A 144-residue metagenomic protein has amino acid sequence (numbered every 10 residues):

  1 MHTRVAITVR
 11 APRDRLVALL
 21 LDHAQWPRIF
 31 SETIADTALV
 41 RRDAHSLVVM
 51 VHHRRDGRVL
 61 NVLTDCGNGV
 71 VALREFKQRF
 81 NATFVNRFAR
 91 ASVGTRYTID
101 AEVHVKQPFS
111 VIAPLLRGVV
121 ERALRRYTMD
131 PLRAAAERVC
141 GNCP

Functional and structural regions predicted by a protein language model:
M1-D43: Hydrophobic ligand-binding cavity/cleft-lining segments
M1-T8, A35-T37, R96, D100 (+2 more regions): Hydrophobic-ligand-binding modules of eukaryotic lipid transfer/binding families
H2-R4, A44, D56, N81 (+1 more regions): A general secondary-structure signal for short beta-strands and their flanking turns/coil in non-transmembrane regions
R4-A6, V48-M50, V70-A72, V85-R87 (+1 more regions): Beta-strand secondary-structure signal
R10-D14, R41-R42, T64-N68, R87-T98 (+1 more regions): A short, structured loop/turn motif at beta-sheet edges
A24-R28, T37-R79, T83, D130-P144: Glycine-rich portal/gate segments that line the openings of hydrophobic small-molecule binding cavities
F76-M129: Beta-strand/loop substructures that line and gate deep hydrophobic ligand-binding cavities in soluble
